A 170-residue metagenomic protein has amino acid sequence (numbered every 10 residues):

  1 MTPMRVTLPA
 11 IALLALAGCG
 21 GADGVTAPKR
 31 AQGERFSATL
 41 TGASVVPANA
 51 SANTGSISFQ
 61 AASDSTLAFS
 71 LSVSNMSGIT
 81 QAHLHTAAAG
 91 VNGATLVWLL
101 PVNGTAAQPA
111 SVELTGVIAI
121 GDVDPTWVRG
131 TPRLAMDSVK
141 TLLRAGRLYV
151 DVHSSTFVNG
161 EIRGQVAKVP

Functional and structural regions predicted by a protein language model:
M1-A17: Sec-dependent bacterial lipoprotein signal peptides
C19-A82, T86-P170: Metal-centered catalytic cores of metalloenzymes
